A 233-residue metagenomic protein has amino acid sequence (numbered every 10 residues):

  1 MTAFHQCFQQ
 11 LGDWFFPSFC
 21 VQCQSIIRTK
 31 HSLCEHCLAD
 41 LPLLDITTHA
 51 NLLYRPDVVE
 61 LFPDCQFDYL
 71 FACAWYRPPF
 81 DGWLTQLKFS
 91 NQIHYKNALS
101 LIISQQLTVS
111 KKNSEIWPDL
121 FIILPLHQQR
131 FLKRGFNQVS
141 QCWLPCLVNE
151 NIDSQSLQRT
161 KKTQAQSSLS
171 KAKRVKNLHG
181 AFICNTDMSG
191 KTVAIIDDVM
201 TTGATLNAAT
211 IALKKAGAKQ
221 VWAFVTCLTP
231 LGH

Functional and structural regions predicted by a protein language model:
M1-H233: Glycine-rich phosphate/pyrophosphate-handling loop used in enzymes and phosphotransfer proteins
